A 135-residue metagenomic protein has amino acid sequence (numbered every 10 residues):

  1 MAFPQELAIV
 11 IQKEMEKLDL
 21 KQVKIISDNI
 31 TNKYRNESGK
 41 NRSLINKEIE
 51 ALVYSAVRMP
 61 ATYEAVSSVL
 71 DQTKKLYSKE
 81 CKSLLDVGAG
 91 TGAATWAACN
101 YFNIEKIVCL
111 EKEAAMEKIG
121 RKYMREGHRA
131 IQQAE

Functional and structural regions predicted by a protein language model:
M1-K40: N-terminal auxiliary segments of SAM/dcSAM-dependent transferases
R42, K47-V66: Class I SAM-dependent methyltransferase Rossmann-like catalytic core, especially the SAM/SAH-binding loop
P60-E80: Conserved alpha-helix/loop element of class I SAM-dependent methyltransferases that forms part of the SAM/SAH-binding
E80-G90: Conserved class I S-adenosyl-L-methionine
T91-I104: Conserved SAM-binding loop of SAM-dependent methyltransferases across substrates and taxa, primarily the Class I
E113: Conserved SAM/SAH-binding beta-strand->alpha-helix loop
G120-R121: Conserved SAM-binding loop
H128-E135: Conserved SAM-binding strand-loop segment of SAM-dependent methyltransferases
